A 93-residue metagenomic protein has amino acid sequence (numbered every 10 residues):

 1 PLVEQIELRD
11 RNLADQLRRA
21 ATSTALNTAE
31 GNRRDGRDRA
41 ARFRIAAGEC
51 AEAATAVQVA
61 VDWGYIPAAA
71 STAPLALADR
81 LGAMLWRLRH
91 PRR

Functional and structural regions predicted by a protein language model:
P1-R93: Amphipathic alpha-helical assembly/interaction segments
